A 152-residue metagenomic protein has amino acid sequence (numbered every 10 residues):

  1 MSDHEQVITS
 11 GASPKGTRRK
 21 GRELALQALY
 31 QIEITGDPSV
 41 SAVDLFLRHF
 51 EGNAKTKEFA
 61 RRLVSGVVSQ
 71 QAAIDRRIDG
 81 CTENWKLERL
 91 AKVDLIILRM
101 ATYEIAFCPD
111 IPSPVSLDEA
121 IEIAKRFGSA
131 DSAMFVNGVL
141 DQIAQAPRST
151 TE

Functional and structural regions predicted by a protein language model:
M1-E152: N-terminal interaction/assembly modules
